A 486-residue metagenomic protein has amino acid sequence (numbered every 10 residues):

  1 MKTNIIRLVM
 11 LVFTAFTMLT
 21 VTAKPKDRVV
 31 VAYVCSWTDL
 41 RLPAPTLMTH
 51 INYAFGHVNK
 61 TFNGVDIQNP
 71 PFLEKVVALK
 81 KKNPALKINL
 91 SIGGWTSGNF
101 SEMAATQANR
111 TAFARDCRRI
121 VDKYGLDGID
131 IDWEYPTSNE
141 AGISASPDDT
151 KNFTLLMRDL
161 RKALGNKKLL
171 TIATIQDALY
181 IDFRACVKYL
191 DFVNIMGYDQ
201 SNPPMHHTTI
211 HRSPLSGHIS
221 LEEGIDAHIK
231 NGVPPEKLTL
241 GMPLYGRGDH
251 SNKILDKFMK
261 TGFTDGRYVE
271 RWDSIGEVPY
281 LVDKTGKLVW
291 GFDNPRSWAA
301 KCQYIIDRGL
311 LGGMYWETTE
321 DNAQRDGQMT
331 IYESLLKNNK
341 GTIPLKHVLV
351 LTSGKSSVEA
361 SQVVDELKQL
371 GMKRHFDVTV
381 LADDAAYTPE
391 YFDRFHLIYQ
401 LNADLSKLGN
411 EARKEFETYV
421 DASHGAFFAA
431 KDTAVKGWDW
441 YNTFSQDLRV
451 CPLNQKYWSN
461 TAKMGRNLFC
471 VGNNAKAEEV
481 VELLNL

Functional and structural regions predicted by a protein language model:
M1-P25: Bacterial Sec-dependent N-terminal signal peptides
K24-K26, L345-H375: Short, charged N-terminal beta->alpha structural module
K24-V121, E333: Glycan-recognition patch characteristic of GH18 chitinases/ENGases and related GlcNAc/peptidoglycan-binding proteins
V31, N59-P71, R115, P136-R267: Substrate-binding surface in catalytic domains of secreted glycosidases
S36-L40, K368-Y391: A short, well-structured beta->alpha microelement
I51, L90, I131, L160 (+4 more regions): Conserved, mostly hydrophobic/aromatic
I92, K237-Y304, T330-N339: Glycan-binding loop/region signatures in secreted carbohydrate-active enzymes
E359-V364, K368, Q400, L405-N485: A glycine-rich, often tryptophan-bearing local segment used as a flexible ligand/cofactor-contacting loop or short
